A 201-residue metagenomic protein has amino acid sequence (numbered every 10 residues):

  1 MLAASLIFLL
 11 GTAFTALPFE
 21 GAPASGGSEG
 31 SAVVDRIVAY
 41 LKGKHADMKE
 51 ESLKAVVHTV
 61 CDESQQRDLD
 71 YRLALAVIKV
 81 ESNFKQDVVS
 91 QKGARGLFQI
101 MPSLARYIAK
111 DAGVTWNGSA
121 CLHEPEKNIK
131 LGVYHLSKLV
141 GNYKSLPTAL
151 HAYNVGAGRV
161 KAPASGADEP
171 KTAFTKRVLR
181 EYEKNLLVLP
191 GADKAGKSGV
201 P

Functional and structural regions predicted by a protein language model:
M1-A3, Y182: Short intrinsically disordered, low-complexity coil segments enriched in acidic
A3-A13: Bacterial N-terminal signal peptides
L17-P201: Catalytic glycan-binding domains that act on GlcNAc-containing polysaccharides
